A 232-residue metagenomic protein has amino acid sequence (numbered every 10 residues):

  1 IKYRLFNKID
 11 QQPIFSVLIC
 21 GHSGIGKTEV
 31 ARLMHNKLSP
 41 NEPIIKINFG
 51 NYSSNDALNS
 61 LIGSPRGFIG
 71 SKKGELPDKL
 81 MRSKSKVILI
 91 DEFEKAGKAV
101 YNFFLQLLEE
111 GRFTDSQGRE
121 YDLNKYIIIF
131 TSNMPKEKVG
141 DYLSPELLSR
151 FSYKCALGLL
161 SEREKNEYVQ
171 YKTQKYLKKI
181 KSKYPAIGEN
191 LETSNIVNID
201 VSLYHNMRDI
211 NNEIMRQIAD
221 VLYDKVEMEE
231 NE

Functional and structural regions predicted by a protein language model:
I1-F15, I218-A219, Y223: Pre-Walker A (pre-P-loop) alpha-helix and adjacent loop at the N terminus of AAA/AAA+ ATPase modules, a conserved
I9-I47: Walker A/P-loop
Q11-I14, P40, N55, M81-K84 (+3 more regions): Short loop/turn elements that form and flank the Walker-type P-loop nucleotide-binding site in RecA-like NTPase cores
G21, D91-E92: The Walker A (P-loop) glycine that initiates the GxxxxGKT/S ATP-binding motif of P-loop NTPases
R32, R66-K72, E92-N166, K175-K178: Canonical AAA+ ATPase core
K37-G67: AAA+/P-loop NTPase substrate/partner-engagement loops
N41-E42, K136-Y204, R208, Y223-M228: Conserved C-terminal "switch" segment of AAA+ ATPases
I47, I88-L89, I128: Hydrophobic positions in the central parallel beta-sheet of the AAA+
